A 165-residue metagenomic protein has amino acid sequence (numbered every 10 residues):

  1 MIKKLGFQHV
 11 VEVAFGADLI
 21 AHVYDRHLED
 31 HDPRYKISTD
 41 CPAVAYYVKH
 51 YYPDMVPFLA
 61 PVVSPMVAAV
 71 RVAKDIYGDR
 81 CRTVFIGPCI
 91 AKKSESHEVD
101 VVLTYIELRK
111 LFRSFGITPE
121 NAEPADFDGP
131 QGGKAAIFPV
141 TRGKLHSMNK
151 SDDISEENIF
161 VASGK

Functional and structural regions predicted by a protein language model:
M1-K165: Iron-sulfur-associated redox domains of electron-transfer enzymes in respiratory and anaerobic energy metabolism
